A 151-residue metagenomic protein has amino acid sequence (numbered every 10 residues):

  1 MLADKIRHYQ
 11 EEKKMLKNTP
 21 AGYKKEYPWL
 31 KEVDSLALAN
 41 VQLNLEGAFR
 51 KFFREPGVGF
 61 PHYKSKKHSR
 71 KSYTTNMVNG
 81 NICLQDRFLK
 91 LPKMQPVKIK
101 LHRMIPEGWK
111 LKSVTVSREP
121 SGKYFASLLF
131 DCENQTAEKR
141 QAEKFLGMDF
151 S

Functional and structural regions predicted by a protein language model:
M1-S151: Nucleic-acid substrate recognition interfaces
